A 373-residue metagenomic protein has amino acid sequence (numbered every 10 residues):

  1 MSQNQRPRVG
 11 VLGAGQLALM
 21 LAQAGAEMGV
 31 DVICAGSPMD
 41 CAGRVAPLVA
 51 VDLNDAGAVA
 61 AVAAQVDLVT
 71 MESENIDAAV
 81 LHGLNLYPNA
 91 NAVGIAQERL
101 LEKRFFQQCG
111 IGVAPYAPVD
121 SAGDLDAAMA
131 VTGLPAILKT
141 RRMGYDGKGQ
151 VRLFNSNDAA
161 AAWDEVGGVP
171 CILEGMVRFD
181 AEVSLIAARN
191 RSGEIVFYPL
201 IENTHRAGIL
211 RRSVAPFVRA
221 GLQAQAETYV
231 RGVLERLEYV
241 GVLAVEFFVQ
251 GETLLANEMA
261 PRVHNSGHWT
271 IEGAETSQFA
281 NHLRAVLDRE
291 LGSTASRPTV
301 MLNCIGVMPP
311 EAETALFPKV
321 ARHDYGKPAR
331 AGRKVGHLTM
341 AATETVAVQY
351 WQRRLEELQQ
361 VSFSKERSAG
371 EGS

Functional and structural regions predicted by a protein language model:
M1-R104, G123: ATP-binding N-terminal substructure of ATP-dependent carboxylate-amine bond-forming enzymes
Q5, R284-S373: Peripheral (often C-terminal) accessory segments that flank ATP-dependent C-N-forming ligase machineries
Q97-S184, A188-V233, R353-E356: Active-site nucleotide/adenylate-binding loops and adjacent lid/helix of ATP-dependent enzymes
P115, P135-I137, P170-E174, L243-A244 (+2 more regions): A short linear hydrophobic-aromatic micro-motif
A187-R191, F247-G251, G326: Short, low-complexity Ser/Thr-rich regulatory SLiMs
V196, L243, L254-E258: Protein kinase-like catalytic core scaffold
A224-V245, Q250, P261-M308: Active-site "cap" helix and flanking loop/linker of ATP-utilizing ligase/carboxylase catalytic domains
